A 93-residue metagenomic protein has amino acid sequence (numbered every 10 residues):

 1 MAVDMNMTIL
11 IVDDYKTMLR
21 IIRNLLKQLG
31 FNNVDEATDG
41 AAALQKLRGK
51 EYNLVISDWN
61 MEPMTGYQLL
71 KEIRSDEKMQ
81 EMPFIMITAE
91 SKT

Functional and structural regions predicted by a protein language model:
M1-T8: Non-catalytic signal-transmission and effector/linker regions of two-component phosphorelay proteins
N6, E51-N53, K78-P83: His-Asp phosphorelay/catalytic-motif detector in bacterial-type signaling
K16-D35: Two-component/phosphorelay signaling modules centered on CheY-like receiver
E36-L54: Acidic, metal-coordinating helix/loop segments flanking the phosphotransfer/catalytic sites of two-component signaling
D39-A42, T65-K71: Acidic catalytic/metal-coordinating carboxylates
I56-D58: Active-site T/S-Asp motif of two-component receiver
M61: Receiver (REC) domain active-site loop signature in two-component systems and cognate sites in sensor histidine kinases
